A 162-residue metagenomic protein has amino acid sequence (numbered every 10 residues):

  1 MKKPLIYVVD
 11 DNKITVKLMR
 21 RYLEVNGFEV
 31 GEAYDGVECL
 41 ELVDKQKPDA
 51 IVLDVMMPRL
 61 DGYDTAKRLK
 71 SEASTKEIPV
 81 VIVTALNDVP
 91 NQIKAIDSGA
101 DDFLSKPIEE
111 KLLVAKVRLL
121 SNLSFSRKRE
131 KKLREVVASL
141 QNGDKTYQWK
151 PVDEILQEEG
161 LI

Functional and structural regions predicted by a protein language model:
K13-G31: Two-component/phosphorelay signaling modules centered on CheY-like receiver
V16, M57-R59, K76, D88 (+1 more regions): The feature encodes the CheY-like receiver
Q46-V52: Active-site beta3 strand of CheY-like receiver
M57, L69, V80: Receiver (REC) domain active-site loop signature in two-component systems and cognate sites in sensor histidine kinases
I108-V117: C-terminal output helix
